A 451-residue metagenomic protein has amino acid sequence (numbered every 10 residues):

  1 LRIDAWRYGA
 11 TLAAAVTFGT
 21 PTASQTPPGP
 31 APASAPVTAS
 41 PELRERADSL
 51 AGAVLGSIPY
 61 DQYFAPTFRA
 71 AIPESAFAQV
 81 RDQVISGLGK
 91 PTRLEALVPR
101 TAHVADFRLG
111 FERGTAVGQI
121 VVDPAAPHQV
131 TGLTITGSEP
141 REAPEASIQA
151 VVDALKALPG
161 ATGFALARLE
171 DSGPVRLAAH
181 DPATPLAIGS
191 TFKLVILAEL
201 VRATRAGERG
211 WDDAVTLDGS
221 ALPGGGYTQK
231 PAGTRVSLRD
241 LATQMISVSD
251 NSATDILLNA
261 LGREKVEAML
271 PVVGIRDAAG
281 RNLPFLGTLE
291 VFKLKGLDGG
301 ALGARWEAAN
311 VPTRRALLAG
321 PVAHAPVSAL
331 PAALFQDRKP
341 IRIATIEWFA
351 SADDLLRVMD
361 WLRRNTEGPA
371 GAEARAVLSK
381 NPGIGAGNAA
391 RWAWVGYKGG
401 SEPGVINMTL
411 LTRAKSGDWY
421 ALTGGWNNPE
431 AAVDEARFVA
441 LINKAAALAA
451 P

Functional and structural regions predicted by a protein language model:
L1-A10: Bacterial N-terminal signal peptides that target proteins for export
G9-G19: Bacterial N-terminal signal peptides
Q25-A53, S138-E145: Short, low-complexity N-terminal intrinsically disordered segments enriched in polar/charged residues
T26, G137-L158, P331-P451: Structured C-terminal helix/loop/strand segments within mature extracytoplasmic catalytic/sensor domains
G52, I58-H103: Short solvent-exposed beta->alpha transition segments
R100-Q149: Exposed beta-sheet edge and beta->alpha loop/turn motif
S147-F292: Active-site-adjacent loops and short helices of periplasmic peptidoglycan-processing enzymes
T254-D354, V358: Mid-domain, small-residue-enriched loop/turn segments at the edges of structured enzyme/sensor domains
